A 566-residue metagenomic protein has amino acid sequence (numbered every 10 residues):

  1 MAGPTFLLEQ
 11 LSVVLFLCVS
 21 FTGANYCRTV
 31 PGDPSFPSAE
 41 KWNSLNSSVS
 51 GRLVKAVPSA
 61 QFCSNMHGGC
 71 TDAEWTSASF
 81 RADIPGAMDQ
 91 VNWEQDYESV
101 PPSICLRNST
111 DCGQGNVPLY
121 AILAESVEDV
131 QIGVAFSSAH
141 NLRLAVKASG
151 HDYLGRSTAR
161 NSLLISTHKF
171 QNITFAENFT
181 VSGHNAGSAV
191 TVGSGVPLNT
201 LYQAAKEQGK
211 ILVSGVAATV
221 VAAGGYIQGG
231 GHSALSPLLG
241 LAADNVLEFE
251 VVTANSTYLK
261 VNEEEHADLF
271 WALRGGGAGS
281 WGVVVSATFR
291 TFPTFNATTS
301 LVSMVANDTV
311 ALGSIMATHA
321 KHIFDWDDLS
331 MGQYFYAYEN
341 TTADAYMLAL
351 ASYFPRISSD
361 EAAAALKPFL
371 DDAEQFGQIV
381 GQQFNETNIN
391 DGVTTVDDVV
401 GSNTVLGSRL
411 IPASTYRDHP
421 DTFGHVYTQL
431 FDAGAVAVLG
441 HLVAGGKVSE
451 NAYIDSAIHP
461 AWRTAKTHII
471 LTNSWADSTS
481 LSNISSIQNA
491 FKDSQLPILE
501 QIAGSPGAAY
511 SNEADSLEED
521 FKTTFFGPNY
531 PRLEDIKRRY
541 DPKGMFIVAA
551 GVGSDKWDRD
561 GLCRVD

Functional and structural regions predicted by a protein language model:
M1-L15: Classical eukaryotic N-terminal signal peptides for Sec-dependent ER targeting/secretion, especially the positively
A2-F6, F21-D566: Soluble FAD-dependent oxygen oxidases
V14-T22: Hydrophobic h-region of N-terminal signal peptides that target proteins for export in Gram-negative bacteria
